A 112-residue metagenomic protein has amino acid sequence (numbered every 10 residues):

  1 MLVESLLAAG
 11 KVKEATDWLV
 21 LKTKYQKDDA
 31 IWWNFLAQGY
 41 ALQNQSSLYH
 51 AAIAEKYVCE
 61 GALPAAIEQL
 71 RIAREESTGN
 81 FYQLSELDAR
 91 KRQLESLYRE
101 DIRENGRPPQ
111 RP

Functional and structural regions predicted by a protein language model:
M1-S47, A51, K56: Alpha-helical adaptor scaffolds
K56-P112: Terminal, low-structured helical/coil segments at or just beyond the last alpha-helical repeat
